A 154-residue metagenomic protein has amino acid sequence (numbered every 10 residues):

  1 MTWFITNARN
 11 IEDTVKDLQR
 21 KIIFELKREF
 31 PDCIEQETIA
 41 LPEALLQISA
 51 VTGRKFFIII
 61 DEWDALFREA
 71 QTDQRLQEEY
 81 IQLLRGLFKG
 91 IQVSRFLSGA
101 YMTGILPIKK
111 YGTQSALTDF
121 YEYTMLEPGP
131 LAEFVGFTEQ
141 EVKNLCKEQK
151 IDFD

Functional and structural regions predicted by a protein language model:
M1-D154: Phosphate-binding site recognition
